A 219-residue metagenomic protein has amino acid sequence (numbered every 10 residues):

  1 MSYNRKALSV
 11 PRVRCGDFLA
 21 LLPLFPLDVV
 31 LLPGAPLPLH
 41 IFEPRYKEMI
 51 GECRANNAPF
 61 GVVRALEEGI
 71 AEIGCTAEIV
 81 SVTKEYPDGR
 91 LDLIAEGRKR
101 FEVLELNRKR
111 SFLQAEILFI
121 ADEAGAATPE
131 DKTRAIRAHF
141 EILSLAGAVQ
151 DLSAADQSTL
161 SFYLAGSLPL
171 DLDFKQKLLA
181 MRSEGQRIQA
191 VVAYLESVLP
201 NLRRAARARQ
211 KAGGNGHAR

Functional and structural regions predicted by a protein language model:
S2-R219: N-terminal low-complexity, acidic/polar interaction/targeting segments
